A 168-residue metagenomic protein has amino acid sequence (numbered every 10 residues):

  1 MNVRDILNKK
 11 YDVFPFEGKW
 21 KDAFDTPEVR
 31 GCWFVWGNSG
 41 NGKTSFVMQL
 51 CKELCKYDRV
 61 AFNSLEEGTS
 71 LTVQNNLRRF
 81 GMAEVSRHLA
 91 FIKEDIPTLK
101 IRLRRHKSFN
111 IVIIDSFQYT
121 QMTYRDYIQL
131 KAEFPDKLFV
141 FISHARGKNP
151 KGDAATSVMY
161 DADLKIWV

Functional and structural regions predicted by a protein language model:
M1-D22: N-terminal pre-Walker A segment at the start of P-loop NTPase domains
D22-R30: Phosphate-binding P-loop
V29-T98: Conserved P-loop
R30, Y57-D58, F109, D136 (+1 more regions): Short, well-ordered alpha-helix to beta-strand connector turns
E67-S70, I96-P97, Q118-T120, A145-P150: Conserved nucleotide-binding/hydrolysis micro-motifs of P-loop NTPases
T72-N76, D126-Q129, S157-D161: Alpha-helical scaffold elements adjacent to nucleotide-binding pockets in ATP/GTP-utilizing enzyme cores
A90-I142: Phosphate-binding/switch loop-helix module in NTP-utilizing enzymes
A132-V168: Phosphate-binding/switch region of NTP-binding enzymes
